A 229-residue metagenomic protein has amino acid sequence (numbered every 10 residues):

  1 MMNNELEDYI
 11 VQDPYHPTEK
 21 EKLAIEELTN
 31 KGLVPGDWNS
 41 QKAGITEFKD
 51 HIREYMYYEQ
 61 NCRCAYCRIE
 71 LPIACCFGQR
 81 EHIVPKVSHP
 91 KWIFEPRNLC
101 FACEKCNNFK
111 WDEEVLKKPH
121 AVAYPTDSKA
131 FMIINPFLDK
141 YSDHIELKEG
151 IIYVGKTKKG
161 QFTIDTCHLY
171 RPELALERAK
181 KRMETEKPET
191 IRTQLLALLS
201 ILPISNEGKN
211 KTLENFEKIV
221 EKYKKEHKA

Functional and structural regions predicted by a protein language model:
M1-L28, A229: Long, charged N-terminal interaction/targeting segments
E19-R63, H89-I93: Short, charged surface segments at domain edges that flank catalytic/cofactor-binding sites
D50-F77, C103-K105: Short cysteine-rich loop/turn motifs with clustered Cys
N61, P96-N98, K140-H144: Extracellular structured ligand-interaction cores
I69-F101, F109-P125: Histidine-centered nuclease catalytic patch
W111-T190: Domain-level detector of nuclease and nuclease-like folds in predominantly extracellular/periplasmic contexts
Q161-A229: C-terminal, charged low-complexity interaction regions
